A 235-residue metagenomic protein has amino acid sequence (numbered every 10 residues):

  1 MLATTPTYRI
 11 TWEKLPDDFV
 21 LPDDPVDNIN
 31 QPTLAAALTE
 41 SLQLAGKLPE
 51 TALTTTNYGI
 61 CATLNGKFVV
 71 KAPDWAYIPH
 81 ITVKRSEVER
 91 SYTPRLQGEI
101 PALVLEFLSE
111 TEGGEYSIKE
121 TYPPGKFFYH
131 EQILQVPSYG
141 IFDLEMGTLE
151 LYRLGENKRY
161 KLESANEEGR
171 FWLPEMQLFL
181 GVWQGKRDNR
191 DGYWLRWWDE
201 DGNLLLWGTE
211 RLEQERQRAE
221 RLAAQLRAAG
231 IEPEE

Functional and structural regions predicted by a protein language model:
L2-D27, S41-L44, A62-K67, I81-L103 (+2 more regions): C-terminal interaction segment
N28-T56, T63-A76: Acidic-basic catalytic patches of nuclease active cores, encompassing PD-(D/E)XK and other metal-cofactor nuclease
L53-T55, S138-D143: A structural signal for short, well-ordered beta-strand segments and their strand-loop junctions that often border
P73, P137-S138: Short, surface-exposed beta-edge/turn micro-motifs
